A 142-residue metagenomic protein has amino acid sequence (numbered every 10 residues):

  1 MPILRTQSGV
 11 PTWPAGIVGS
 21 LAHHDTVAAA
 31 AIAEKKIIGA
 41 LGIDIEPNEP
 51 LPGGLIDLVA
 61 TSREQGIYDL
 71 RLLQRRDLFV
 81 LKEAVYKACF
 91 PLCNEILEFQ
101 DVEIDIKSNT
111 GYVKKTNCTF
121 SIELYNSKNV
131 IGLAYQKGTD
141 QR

Functional and structural regions predicted by a protein language model:
M1-R142: Core catalytic alpha/beta fold that binds nucleotide/phospho-ligands
